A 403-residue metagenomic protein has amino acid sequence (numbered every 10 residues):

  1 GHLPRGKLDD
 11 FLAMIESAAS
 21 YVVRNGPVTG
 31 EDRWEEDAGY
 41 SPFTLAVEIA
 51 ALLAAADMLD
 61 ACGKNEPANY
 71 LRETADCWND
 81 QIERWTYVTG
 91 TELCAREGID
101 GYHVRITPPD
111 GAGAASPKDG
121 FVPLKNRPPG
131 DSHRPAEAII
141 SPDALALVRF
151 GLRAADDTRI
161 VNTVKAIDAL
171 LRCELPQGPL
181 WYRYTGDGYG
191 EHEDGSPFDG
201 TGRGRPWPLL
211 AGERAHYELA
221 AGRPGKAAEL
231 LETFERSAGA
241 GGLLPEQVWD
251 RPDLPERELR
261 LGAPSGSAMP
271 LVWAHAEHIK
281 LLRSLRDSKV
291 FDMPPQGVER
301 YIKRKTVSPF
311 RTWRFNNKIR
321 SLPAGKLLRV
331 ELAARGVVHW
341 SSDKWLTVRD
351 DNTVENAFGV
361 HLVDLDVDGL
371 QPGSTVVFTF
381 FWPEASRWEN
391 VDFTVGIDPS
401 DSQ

Functional and structural regions predicted by a protein language model:
G1-D9, T29-E36, A55-E73, A154: Inter-helical turn/loop segments and adjacent helix faces that build the functional surface of alpha-helical bundle
G1-G26, L45, I49, A274-H275 (+1 more regions): Aromatic-rich carbohydrate-recognition surfaces in CAZymes
L8-V23, I49, L53-A56, A68-E83 (+3 more regions): Hydrophobic core segments within long, regular secondary-structure runs in both alpha- and beta-rich folds
V23-Y40, D119-G130, E256-P264: Acidic/His metal-coordination segments adjacent to aromatic residues that form catalytic metal sites in metalloenzymes
P42-F43, I49, N69-L209: Extended ligand-binding clefts on enzyme/binding-domain cores
P42-L59, R214: Extended, hydrophobic/aromatic-rich amphipathic alpha-helical segments that build helical scaffolds
R134-A154, R205-T306: C-terminal capping/lid segments that line or modulate ligand- or cofactor-binding pockets
M293-Q403: Glycan-association/targeting regions that enable binding to alpha-glucans and other polysaccharides
